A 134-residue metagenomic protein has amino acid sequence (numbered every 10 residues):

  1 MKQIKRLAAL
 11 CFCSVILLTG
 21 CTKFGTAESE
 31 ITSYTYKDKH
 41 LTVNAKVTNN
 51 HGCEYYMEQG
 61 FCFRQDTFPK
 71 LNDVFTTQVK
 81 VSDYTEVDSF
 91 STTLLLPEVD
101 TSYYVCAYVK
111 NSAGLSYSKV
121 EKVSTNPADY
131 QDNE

Functional and structural regions predicted by a protein language model:
M1-G20: Sec-dependent bacterial lipoprotein signal peptides
C21-E134: Short, surface-exposed linear motifs at loops/turns and structural transition points
